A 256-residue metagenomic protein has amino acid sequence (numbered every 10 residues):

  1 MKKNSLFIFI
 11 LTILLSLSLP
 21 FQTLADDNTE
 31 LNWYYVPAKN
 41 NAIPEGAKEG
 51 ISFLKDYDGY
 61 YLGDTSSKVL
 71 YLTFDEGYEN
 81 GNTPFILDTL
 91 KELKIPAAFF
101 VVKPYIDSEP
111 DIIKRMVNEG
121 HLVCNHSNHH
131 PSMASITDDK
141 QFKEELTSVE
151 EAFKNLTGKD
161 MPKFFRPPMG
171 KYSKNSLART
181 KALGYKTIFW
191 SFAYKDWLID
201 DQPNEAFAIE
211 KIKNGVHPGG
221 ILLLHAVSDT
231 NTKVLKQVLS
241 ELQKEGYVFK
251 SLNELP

Functional and structural regions predicted by a protein language model:
K2-T73, E79-L87, E92, V238-E241 (+1 more regions): N-terminal pre-catalytic segment of deacetylase/amide-hydrolase enzymes
K3-N4, P167, A226: Hydrophobic alpha-helical segments, especially transmembrane helices and their immediate juxtamembrane helical caps
W33-Y35, K171-Y172, N214-H217, N231-L235: A general structural signal for short secondary-structure boundary/capping elements
S67-L70, N80-N82, K91-L223: Metal-dependent polysaccharide deacetylase catalytic core of the NodB/CE4 family, i.e., the active-site-bearing domain
F74-E76, A226-V227: Short acidic donor-binding/metal-coordinating loop in glycosyltransferase active sites
I86, L177-R179, L235-K236: Short amphipathic alpha-helical segments
H217-N253: Catalytic grooves of carbohydrate-active enzymes
